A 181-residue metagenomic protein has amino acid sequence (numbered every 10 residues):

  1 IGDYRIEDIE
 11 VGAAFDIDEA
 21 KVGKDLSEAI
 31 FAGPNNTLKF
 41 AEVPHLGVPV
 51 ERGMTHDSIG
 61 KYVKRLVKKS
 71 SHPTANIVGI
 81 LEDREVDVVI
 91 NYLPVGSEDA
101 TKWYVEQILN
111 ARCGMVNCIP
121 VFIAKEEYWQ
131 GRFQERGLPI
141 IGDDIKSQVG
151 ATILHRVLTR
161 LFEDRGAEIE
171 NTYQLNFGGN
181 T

Functional and structural regions predicted by a protein language model:
I1-E106, N110: N-terminal glycine-/serine-/threonine-rich beta1-alpha1-beta2 phosphate-ribose binding loop of Rossmann-like
E10-A13, P139, N171: Conserved beta-strand segments of alpha/beta enzyme cores
K21, E28, G33, K125 (+2 more regions): Short, surface-exposed patches at the edges or C-terminal ends of soluble domains, predominantly
K24-S27, E127-Q130, I153-H155, T181: Short acidic, glycine/serine/threonine-rich loops at helix termini
L66-V67, C113-P120, G142-V149: Flexible, glycine/proline-enriched loop segments at strand-loop-helix junctions that form or flank small-ligand binding
D87, G114, P139, E168: Residue-level detector of anion-binding/catalytic polar loops
P94-N110, C118-P139: Rossmann-fold NAD(P)-binding glycine/threonine-rich loop
I141-T181: Conserved anion/nucleotide-ligand pocket segment
